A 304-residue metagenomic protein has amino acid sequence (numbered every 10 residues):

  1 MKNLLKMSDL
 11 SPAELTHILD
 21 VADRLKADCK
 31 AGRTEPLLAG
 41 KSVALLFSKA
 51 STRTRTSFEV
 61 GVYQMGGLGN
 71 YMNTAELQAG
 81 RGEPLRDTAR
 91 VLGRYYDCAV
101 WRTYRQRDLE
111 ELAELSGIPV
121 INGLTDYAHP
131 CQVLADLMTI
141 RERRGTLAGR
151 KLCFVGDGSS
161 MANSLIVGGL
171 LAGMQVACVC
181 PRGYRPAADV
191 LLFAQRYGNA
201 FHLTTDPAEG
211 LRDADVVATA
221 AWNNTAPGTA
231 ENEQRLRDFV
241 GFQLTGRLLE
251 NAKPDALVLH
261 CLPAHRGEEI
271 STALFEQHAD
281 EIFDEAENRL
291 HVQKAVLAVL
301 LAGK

Functional and structural regions predicted by a protein language model:
M1-T56, V60: Positively charged, low-complexity intrinsically disordered leader regions
S42-V43, F47-Y95: Active-site cofactor/substrate anionic-group-binding motifs, chiefly glycine- and Lys/Arg-rich phosphate-binding loops
S48-V60, E142-A220: Glycine-rich phosphate/diphosphate-binding loop of Rossmann-like nucleotide-binding domains
M65, Y95, L115-S116, A172 (+3 more regions): Short, structured coil segments at secondary-structure junctions
R90, D97-G168, H260: Anion-binding alpha/beta catalytic cores of soluble intermediary-metabolism enzymes, centered on
Q195-A273: Rossmann-like adenosine-cofactor binding region
D255-A256, C261-K304: Adenosine-phosphate binding glycine-rich loop
